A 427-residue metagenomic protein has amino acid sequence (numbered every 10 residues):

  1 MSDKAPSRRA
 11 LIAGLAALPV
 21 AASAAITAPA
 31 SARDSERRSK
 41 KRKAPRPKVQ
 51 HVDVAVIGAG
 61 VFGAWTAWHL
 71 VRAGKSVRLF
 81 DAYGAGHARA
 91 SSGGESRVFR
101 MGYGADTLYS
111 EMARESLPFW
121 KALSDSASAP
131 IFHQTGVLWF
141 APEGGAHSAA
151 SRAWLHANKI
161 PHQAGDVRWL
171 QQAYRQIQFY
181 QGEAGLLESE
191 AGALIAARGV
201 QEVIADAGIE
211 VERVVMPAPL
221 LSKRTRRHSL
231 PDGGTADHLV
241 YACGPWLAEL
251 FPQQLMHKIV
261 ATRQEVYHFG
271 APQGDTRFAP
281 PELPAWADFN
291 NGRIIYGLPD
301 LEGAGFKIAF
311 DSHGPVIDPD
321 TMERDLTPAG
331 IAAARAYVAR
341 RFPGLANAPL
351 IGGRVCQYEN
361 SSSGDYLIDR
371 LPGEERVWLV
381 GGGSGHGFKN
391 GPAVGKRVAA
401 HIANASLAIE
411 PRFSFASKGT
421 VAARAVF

Functional and structural regions predicted by a protein language model:
M1-P19: N-terminal secretory signal peptides and thylakoid transit peptides that target proteins across membranes
V54-R78: N-terminal Rossmann-like FAD-binding beta1-loop-alpha1 element of flavoenzymes
W68-R72, P130-H133, P245-G373: Active-site substrate-recognition segment that forms the wall of the catalytic cavity or substrate channel
R72-S91: Glycine-rich FAD pyrophosphate-binding loop
S96-A173, G182-E183, I295: Dinucleotide-binding Rossmann-like beta1-alpha1 core, especially the glycine-rich loop that anchors the ADP
P142-R213, A218-R224: Flavin (FAD/FMN) cofactor-binding and adjacent substrate-gating region of FAD-dependent oxidoreductase domains
R198-F269, Q273: Predominantly flavin-linked oxidoreductase catalytic cores and closely associated redox partners
P343-F427: C-terminal catalytic lobe of FAD-dependent flavoproteins
